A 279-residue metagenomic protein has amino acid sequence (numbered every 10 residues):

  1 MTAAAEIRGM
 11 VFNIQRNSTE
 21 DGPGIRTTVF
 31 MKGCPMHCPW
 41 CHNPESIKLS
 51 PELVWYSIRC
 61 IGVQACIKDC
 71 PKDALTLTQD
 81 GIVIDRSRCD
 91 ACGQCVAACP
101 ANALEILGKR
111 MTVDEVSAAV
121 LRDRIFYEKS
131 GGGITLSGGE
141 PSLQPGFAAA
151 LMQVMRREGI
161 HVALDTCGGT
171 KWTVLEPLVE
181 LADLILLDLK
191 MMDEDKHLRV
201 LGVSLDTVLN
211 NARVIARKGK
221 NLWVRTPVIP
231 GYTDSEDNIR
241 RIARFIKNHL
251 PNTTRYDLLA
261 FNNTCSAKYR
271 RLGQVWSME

Functional and structural regions predicted by a protein language model:
M1-A4, N102-I106, F245: Short aromatic-glycine motifs in intrinsically disordered, low-complexity regions
M1-I7, T253-L258: Iron-sulfur (Fe-S) cluster-binding modules
V11-A65, I82-A91: N-terminal pre-triad scaffold of radical SAM enzymes
I14, K32, P44, R86-S87 (+5 more regions): Fold-independent oxyanion-binding glycine-rich loops and adjacent beta-strand/coil segments at enzyme active sites
P39-S46, A65-I84, Q94-R110: Iron-sulfur cluster-binding cysteine motifs and their immediate structural context in ferredoxin-like electron-transfer
W55-I61, G108-D123: Extended, non-globular alpha-helical segments
D114-R271: Conserved AdoMet/S-adenosylmethionine-binding subsite of the radical SAM
R270-E279: Short glycine/proline- and charge-enriched loop/turn segments that cap or connect secondary-structure elements
